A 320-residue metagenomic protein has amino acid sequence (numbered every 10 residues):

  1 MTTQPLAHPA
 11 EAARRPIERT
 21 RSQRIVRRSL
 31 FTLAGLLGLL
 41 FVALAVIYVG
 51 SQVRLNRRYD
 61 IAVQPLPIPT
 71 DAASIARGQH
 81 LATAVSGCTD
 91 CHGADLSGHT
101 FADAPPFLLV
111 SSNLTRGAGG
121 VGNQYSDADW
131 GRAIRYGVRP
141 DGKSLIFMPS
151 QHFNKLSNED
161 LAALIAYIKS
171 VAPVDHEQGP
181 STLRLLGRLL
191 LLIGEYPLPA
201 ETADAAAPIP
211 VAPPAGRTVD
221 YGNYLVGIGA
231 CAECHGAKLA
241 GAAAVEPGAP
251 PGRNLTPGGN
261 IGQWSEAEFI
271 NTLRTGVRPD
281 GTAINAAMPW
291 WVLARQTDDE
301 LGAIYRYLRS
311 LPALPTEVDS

Functional and structural regions predicted by a protein language model:
M1-V26: N-terminal Lys/Arg-rich, disordered targeting/topogenic segments
I17-R58: N-terminal type II signal-anchor transmembrane helix that functions as the membrane-insertion/stop-transfer segment
A34-Y48, E159-V219, Y307: Extended surface/linker regions that mediate inter-domain or inter-protein docking in multi-component redox
Y48, S126-A133, H152-H176, A267-I270 (+2 more regions): C-terminal capping alpha-helices of c-type cytochrome domains
R58-T83, P197-G227: Electrostatic cytochrome c docking/interface patches
G78, V85-A94, L164, G222 (+4 more regions): The canonical Cys-X-X-Cys-His
A94-D127, S144-S157, L183-E195, G236-I270 (+1 more regions): Gly/Gly-Pro-rich "capping" loops immediately C-terminal to redox-active cysteine motifs in periplasmic/lumenal
S97, P140-K143, S170-G179, P213-D220 (+5 more regions): Inter-heme linker and motif-flanking segments adjacent to c-type heme-binding CXXCH motifs in c-type cytochromes
